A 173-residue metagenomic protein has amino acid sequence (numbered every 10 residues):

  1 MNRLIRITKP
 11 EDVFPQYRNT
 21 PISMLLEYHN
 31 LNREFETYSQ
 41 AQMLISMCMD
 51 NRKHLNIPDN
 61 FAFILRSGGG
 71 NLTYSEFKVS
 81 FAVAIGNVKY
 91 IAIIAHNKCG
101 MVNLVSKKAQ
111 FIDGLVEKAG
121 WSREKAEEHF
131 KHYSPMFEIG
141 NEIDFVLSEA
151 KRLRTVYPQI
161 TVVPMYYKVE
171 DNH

Functional and structural regions predicted by a protein language model:
M1-Q40, G68-F77, F81-G86, Y90 (+1 more regions): Divalent-metal-activated hydrolytic enzyme cores
N30-K53, I57: Glycine-rich, flexible N-terminal cofactor/catalytic loop recognition
M43, A62, V162: Short, conserved active-site loop motifs that form the nucleotide-linked donor/cofactor pocket
S46-C48, R66, A92-H96, M165-K168: Short beta-strand segments
D50-R52, G70-L72, K98-G100: Short, catalytically relevant binding-site loops at active-site mouths
N56-D59, V105-S106: Short amphipathic alpha-helical segments
D59-G69: Short, basic, glycine/proline-bearing loop/turn elements
